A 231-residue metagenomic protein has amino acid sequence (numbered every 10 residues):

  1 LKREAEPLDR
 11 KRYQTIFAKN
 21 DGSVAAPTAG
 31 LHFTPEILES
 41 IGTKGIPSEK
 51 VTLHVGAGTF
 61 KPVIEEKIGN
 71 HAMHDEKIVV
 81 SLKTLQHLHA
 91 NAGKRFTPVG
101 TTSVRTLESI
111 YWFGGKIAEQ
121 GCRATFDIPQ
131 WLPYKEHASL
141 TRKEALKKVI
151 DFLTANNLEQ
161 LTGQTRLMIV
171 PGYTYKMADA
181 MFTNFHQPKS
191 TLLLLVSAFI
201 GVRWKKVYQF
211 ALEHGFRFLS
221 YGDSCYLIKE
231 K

Functional and structural regions predicted by a protein language model:
L1-K231: Surface-exposed, charge/polar-rich loops and edge strands
